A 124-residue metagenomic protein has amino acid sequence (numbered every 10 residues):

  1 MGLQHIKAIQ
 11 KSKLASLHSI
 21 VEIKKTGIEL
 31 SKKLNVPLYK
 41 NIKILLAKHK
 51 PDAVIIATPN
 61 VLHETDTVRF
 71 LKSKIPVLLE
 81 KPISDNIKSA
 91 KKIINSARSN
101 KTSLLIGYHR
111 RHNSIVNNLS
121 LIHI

Functional and structural regions predicted by a protein language model:
M1-L34: N-terminal Rossmann-like dinucleotide-binding module
H5, P37-S96: Beta-loop-alpha module in the N-terminal Rossmann-like domain of NAD(P)-dependent dehydrogenases, especially those
S12-L14, K48, N113: Acidic-histidine catalytic/liganding microenvironments
K13-L14, S73, R98-T102: Short helix-capping segments at alpha-helix termini
A15-S19, D52-V54, L104: Short active-site oxyanion
K92-R110: Rossmann-fold dehydrogenase core element
N117-N118: Active-site Tyr-X1-5-Lys
I122-I124: Conserved small/polar residues in nucleotide/adenosyl-binding loops
